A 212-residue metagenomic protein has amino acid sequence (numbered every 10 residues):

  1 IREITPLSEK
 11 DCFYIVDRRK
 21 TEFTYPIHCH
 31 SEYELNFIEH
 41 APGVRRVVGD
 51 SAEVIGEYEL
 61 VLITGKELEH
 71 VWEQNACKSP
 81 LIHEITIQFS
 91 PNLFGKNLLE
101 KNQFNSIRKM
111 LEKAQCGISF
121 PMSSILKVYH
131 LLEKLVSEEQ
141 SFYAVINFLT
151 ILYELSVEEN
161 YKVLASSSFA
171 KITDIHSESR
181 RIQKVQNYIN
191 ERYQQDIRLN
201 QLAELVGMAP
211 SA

Functional and structural regions predicted by a protein language model:
I1-K10, G65-K134, N160: A hydrophobic/aromatic-rich effector-binding and dimerization subdomain of bacterial HTH-type transcriptional regulators
I1-L62, E67-H70, F104: Generic protein-terminus/edge-of-domain signal
L7-K10, H30, I55, S79-L81 (+2 more regions): A generic fold-level signal
L132, F148-S156: Short, amphipathic alpha-helical segments that act as regulatory/interfacial helices in nucleotide-processing proteins
S137-T150: All-alpha amphipathic helical-bundle segments outside canonical DNA-binding/catalytic cores that form hydrophobic
N160-Y161, S168-D174, E178, K184-A212: Basic/polar phosphate-binding segments, predominantly the helix-turn-helix DNA-binding elements of transcriptional
